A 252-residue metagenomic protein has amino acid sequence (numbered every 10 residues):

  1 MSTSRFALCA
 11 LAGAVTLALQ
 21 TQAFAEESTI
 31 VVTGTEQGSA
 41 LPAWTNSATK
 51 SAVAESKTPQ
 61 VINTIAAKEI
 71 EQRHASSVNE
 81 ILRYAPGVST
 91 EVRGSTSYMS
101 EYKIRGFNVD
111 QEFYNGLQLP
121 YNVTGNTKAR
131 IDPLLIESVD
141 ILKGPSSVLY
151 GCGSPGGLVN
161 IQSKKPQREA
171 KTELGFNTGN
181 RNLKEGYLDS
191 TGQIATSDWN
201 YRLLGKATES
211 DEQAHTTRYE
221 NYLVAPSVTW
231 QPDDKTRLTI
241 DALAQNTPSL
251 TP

Functional and structural regions predicted by a protein language model:
M1-E26: Cleavable N-terminal targeting peptides that direct proteins into the secretory/outer-membrane pathway or into
E27-E169: Acidic, small-polar-rich N-terminal luminal/periplasmic segments of exported/outer-membrane proteins
Q37-S39, V109, G179-R181, T208-S210 (+1 more regions): Structural signature of outer-membrane beta-barrel domains
Y102-G106, A214-H215, T251: Short secondary-structure transition/capping segments
P120-Y121, L135-E137, V148-V224, P232-T236: Outer-membrane beta-barrel translocator/receptor signature
R237, A242-P252: Flexible loop and strand-edge segments within Gram-negative outer membrane beta-barrel domains
